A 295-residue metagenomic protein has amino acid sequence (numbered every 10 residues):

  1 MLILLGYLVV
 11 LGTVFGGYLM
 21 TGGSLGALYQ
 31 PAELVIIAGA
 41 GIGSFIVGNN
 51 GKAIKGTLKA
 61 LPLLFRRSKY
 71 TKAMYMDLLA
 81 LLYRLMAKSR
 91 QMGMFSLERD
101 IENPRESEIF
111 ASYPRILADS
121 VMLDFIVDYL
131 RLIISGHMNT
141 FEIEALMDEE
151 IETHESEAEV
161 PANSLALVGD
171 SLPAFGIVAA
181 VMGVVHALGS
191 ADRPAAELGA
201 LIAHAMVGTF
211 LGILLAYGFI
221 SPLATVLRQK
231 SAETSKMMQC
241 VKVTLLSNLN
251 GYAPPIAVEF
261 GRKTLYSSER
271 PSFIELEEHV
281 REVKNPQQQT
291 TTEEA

Functional and structural regions predicted by a protein language model:
M1-L8: Membrane-entry signal-anchor segments at the cytosolic-membrane interface, especially the N-terminal signal anchor
L8, G12-L25, I143-L146, E150-K230: Helix-termination/interfacial motifs at the ends of transmembrane alpha-helices
L19-P161, E233-A295: Large intracellular
